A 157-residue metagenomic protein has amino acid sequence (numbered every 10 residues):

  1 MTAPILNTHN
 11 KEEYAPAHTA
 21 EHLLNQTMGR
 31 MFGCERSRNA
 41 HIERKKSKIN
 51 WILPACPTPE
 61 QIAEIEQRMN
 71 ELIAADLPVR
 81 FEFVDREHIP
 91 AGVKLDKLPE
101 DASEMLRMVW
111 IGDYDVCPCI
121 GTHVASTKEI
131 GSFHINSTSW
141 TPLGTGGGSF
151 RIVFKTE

Functional and structural regions predicted by a protein language model:
M1-E157: Active-/binding-site microenvironments in catalytic and ligand-binding cores
